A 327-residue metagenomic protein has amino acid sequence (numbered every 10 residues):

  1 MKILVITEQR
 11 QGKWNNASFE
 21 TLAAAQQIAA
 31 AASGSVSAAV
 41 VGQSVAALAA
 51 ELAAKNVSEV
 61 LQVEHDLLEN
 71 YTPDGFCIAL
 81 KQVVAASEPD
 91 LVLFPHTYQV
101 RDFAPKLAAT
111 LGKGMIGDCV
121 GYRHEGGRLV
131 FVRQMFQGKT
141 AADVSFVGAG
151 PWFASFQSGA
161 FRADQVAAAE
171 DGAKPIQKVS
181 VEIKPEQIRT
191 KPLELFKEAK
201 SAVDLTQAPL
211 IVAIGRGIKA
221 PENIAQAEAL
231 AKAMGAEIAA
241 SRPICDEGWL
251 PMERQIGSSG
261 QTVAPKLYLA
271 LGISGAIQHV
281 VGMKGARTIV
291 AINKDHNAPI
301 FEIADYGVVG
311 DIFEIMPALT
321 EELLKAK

Functional and structural regions predicted by a protein language model:
M1-K327: N-terminal glycine-rich FAD/FM-binding segment characteristic of electron-transfer flavoproteins
